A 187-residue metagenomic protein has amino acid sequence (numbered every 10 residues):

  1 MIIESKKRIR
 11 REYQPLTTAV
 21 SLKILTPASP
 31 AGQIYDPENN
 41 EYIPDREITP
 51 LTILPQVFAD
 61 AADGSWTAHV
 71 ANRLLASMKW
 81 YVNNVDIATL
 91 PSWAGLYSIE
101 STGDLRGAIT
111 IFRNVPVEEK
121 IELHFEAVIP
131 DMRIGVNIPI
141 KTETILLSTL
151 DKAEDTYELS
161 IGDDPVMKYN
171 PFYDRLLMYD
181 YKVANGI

Functional and structural regions predicted by a protein language model:
M1-I187: Ser/Thr/Pro/Gly-rich low-complexity disordered regions
